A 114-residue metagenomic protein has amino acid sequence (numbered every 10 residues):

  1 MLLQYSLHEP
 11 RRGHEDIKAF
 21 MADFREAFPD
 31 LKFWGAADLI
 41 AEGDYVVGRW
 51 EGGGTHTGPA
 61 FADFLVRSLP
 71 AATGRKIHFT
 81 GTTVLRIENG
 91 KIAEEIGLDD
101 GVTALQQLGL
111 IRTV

Functional and structural regions predicted by a protein language model:
M1-V114: C-terminal and inter-domain tail/linker signature
